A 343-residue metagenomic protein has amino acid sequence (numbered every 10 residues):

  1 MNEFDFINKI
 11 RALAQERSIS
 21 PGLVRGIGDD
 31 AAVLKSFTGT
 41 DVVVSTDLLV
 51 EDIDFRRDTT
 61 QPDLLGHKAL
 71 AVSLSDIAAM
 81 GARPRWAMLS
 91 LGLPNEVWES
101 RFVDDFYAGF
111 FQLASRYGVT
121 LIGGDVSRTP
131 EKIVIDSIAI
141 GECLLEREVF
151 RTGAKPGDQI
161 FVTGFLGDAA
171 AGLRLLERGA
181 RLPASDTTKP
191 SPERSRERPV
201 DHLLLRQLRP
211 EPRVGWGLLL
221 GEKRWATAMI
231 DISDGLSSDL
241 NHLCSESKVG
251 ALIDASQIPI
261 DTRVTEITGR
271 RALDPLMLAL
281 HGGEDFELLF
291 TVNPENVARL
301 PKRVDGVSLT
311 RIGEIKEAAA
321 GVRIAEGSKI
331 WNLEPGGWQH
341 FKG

Functional and structural regions predicted by a protein language model:
M1-Q61, M80, L89, L113 (+1 more regions): Extreme N-terminal cap/leader segments of soluble proteins
N2-S18, T40, T60, N95-I122 (+3 more regions): Glycine-/charge-enriched secondary-structure boundary and capping motifs
E16-R17, V50-T59, E142-C143, R198-L203 (+1 more regions): Glycine/charged-rich beta-loop-alpha catalytic/anionic-binding loops adjacent to active sites
D30, D158, D285-L288: Short, surface-exposed beta-edge/turn micro-motifs
T46, I53, K132-V134, V149-L219: Short, acidic (Asp/Glu-rich) active-site segment that either coordinates a divalent metal cofactor
L49, R83-G179, E314: Glycine-rich anion-binding loops of enzyme active sites
L64-M80: Alpha-helical scaffold segments that flank or form the walls of functional sites
